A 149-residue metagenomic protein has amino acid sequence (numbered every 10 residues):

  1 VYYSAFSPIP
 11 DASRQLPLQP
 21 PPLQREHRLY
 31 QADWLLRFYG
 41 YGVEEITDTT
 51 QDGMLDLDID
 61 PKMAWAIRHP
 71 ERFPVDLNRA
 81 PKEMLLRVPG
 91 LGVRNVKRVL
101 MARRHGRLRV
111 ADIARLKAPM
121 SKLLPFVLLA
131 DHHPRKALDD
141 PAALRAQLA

Functional and structural regions predicted by a protein language model:
V1-L23, Y39-W65: Flexible glycine/acidic-rich beta-alpha junction loops that bind and position SAM and/or redox cofactors in anaerobic
A12-L16, R109, P134: Short secondary-structure transition/capping segments
L16-H27, R72-D76, L86-G90: A short glycine-/small-residue-rich loop at the edge of a beta-strand within enzyme catalytic domains
P22-F38: Alpha-helix-loop-beta-strand connector modules within alpha/beta enzyme cores
T50, R68-H69, L85, L148-A149: Positively charged, low-complexity nucleic-acid-binding target-recognition regions
I59-A80: Generic long, charged, amphipathic alpha-helical segments
P74-A102, G106-P125: Helix-hairpin-helix
A114-Q147: Alpha-helical interaction/regulatory segments in DNA maintenance proteins
